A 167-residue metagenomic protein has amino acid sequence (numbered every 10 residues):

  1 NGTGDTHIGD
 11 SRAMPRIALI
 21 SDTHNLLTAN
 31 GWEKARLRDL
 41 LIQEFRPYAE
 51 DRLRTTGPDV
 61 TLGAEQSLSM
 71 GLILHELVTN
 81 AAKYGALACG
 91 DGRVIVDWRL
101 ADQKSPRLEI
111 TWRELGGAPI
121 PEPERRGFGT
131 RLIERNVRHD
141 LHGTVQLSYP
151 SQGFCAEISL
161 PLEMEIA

Functional and structural regions predicted by a protein language model:
N1-H7: Short acidic helix/loop segment immediately C-terminal to the autophosphorylated histidine in two-component histidine
D10-L26, N30-A49, D97-R99: Short beta-to-alpha transition helix within the HATPase_c
S11, A49-V94, E124: Conserved short strand/loop->alpha-helix "switch" segment adjacent to the catalytic nucleotide/phosphoryl-transfer site
D91-S105, R113: Short beta-strand/loop element within the Bergerat-fold HATPase_c
V94, F154-L160: Hydrophobic core positions in the C-terminal catalytic ATP-binding module
E114, I158-M164: C-terminal beta-strand of the catalytic ATP-binding
I120-Q146: ATP phosphate-binding glycine-rich loop and adjacent ATP-lid/helix-beta elements within ATP-binding kinase/ATPase
